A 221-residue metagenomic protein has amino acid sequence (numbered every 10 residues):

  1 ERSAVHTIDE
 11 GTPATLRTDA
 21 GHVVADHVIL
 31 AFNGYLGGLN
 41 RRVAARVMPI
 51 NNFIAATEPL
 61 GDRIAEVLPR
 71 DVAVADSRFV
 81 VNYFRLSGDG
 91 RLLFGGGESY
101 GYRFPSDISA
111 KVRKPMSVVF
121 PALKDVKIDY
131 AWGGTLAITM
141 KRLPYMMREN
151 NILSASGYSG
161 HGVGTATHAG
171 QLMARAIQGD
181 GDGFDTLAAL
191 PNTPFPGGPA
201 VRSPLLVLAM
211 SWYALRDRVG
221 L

Functional and structural regions predicted by a protein language model:
E1: Conserved active-site beta-strand element of glycosyltransferases/polysaccharide synthases
V5-P13, G21-D62, E66-N150: Active-site substrate-recognition segment that forms the wall of the catalytic cavity or substrate channel
T12, H22, G198-P199, L221: Intrinsically disordered, low-complexity regions
L36-R41, A166, R218-L221: Electropositive, surface-exposed helix/loop patches at the edges of structured domains that serve as adaptable
F94, Y102-V219: C-terminal catalytic lobe of FAD-dependent flavoproteins
